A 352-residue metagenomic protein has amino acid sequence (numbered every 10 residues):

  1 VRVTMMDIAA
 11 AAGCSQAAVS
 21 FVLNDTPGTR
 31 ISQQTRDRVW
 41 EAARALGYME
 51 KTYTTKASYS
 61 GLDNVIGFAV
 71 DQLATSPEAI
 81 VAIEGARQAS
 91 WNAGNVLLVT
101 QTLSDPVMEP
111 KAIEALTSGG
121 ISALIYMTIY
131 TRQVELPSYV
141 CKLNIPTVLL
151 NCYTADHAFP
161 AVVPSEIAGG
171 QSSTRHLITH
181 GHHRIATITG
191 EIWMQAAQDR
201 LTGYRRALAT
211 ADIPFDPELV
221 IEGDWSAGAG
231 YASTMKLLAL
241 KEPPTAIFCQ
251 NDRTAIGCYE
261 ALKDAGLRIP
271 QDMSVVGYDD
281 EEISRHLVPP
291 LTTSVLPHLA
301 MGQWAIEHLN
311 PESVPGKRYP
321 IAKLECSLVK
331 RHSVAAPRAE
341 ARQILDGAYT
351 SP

Functional and structural regions predicted by a protein language model:
V1-A12, A348: Extreme N-terminal segment that seeds HTH/winged-HTH DNA-binding domains in transcriptional regulators
V1-M6, A43-E78, A93, A115: N-terminal helix-turn-helix/winged-helix DNA-binding helices and compositionally similar short basic alpha-helical
I8-A10, V39, M273, L328: Append "Primarily bacterial transcriptional regulators
Q16-F21, S58-A74, H176, R184-E191: Short beta-strand segments enriched in small/hydrophobic residues
V70-V81, V99-M108, A161-S172, I188-S233 (+4 more regions): Hinge/beta->alpha junction and helix N-cap segments in small-molecule ligand-binding domains
A123-S172, W193, I213, R253 (+1 more regions): Flexible loop/hinge segments that line or gate small-molecule binding clefts
S233-P352: Flexible loop/turn connectors
